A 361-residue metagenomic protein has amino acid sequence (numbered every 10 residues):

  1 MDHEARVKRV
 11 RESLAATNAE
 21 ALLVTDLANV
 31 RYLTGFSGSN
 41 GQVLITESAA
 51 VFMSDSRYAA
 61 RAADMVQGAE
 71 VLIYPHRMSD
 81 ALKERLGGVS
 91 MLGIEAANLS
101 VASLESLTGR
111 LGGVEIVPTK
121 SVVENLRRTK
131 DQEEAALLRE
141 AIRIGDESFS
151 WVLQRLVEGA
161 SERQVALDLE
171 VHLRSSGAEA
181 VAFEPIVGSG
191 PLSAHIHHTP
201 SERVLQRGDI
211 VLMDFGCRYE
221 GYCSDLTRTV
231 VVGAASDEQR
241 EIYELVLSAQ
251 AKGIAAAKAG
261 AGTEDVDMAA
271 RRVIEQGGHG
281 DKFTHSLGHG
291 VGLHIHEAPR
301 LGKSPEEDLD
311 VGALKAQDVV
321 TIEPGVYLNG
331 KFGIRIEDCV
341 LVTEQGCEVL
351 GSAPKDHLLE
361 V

Functional and structural regions predicted by a protein language model:
M1-V361: Active-site neighborhoods and metal-handling regions in enzymes and metal-associated proteins
